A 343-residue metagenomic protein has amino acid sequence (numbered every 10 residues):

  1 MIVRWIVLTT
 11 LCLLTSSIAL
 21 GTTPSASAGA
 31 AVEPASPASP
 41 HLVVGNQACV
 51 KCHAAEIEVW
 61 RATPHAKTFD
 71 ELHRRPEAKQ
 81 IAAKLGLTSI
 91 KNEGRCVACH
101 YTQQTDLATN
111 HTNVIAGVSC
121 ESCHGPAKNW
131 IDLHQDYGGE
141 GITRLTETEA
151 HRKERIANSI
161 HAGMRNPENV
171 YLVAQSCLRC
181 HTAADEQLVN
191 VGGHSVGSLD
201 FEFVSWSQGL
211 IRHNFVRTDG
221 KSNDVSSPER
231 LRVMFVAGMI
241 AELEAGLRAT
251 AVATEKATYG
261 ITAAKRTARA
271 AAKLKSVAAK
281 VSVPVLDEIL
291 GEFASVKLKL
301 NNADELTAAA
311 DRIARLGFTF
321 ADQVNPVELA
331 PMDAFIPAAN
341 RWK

Functional and structural regions predicted by a protein language model:
M1-W5: Positively charged n-region of N-terminal signal peptides that target proteins for export
V7-S17: Bacterial N-terminal signal peptides
A19-G21, A26-A30, V43: Boundary at the C-terminal end of the N-terminal hydrophobic targeting segment
G29-P40, A55-L85, A108-V118, P126-W342: Primarily the internal scaffold of c-type cytochrome electron-transfer domains, especially repeated/multiheme c-type
V43-N46, S89-E93, Y171: Short, solvent-exposed loop/helix junctions and linker helices that flank or host conserved functional motifs
N46-K51, A55: N-terminal signal-anchor transmembrane alpha helix
V50, V97, E121, L178: Cys/His/Pro-rich metal-binding microdomains
A78, K84-Q104: Long, well-ordered hydrophobic secondary-structure segments characteristic of membrane-embedded and membrane-proximal
